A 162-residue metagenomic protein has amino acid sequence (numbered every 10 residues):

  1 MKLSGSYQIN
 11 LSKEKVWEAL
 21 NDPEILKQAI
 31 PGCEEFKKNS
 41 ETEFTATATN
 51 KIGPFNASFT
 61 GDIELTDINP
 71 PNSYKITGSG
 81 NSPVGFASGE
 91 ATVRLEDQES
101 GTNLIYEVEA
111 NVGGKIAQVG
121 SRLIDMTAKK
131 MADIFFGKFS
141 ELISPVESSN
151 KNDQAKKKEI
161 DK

Functional and structural regions predicted by a protein language model:
M1-T49, I160-K162: Hydrophobic ligand-binding cavity/cleft-lining segments
K2-S6, E43, S58-T60, S73 (+2 more regions): Intrinsic-disorder/low-complexity, polar/charged segments enriched in Ser/Thr/Lys/Arg/Asp/Glu/Gln
G5, E34, G61-D67, G78 (+1 more regions): Hydrophobic/aromatic beta-strand elements that line small-molecule binding cavities or substrate pockets in beta-rich
S6, A29, E35-K37, S58-T60 (+6 more regions): Mobile acidic interaction elements
S12, E41, P70-P71, Q98-G101: Short strand-connecting beta-turns/loops that link adjacent beta-strands
K37-S79, I134: Glycine-rich portal/gate segments that line the openings of hydrophobic small-molecule binding cavities
G80-M126: Beta-strand/loop substructures that line and gate deep hydrophobic ligand-binding cavities in soluble
K115-E159: A conserved amphipathic terminal alpha-helix motif
